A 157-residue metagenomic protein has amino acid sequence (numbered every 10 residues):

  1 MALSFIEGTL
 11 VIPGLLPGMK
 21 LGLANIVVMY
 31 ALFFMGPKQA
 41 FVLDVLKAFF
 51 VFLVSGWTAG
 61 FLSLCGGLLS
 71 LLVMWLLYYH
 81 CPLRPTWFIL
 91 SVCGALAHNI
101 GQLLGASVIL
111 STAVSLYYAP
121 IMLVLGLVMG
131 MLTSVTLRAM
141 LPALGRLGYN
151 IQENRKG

Functional and structural regions predicted by a protein language model:
M1-A31: Hydrophobic transmembrane alpha-helices
S4-G8, L32, V51, S55 (+4 more regions): Structural signal for membrane-spanning alpha-helices in multi-pass inner-membrane proteins, emphasizing helix cores
E7, V11, L15, M35 (+4 more regions): Short helix-capping/hinge motifs at transmembrane helix termini and TM-loop junctions
L23-P37, V73-Y78: Generic transmembrane alpha-helix motif of multi-pass integral membrane proteins
L32-V42, H80-W87: Membrane-helix interface "capping/anchor" motifs
K38-Y79: Helix-adjacent hinge/juxtasegments
W57-C65, H80-G157: Membrane-embedded alpha-helical hairpins and interfacial helices in multi-pass inner-membrane proteins
